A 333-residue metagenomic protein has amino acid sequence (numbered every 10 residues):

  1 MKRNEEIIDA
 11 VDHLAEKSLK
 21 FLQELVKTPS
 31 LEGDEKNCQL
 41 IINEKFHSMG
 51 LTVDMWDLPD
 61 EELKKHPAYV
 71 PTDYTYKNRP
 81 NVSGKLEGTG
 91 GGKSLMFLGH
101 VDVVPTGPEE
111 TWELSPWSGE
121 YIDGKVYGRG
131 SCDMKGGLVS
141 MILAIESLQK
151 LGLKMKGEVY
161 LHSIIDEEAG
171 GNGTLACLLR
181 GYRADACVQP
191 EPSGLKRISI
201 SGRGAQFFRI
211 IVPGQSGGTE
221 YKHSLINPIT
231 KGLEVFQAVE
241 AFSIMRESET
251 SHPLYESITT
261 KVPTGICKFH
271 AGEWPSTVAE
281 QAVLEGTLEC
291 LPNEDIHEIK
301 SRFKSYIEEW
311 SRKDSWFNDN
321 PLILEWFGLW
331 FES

Functional and structural regions predicted by a protein language model:
M1-E6, H13, S48, Y76 (+1 more regions): Metal-dependent amide/peptide-bond hydrolase catalytic core, centered on the "pita-bread" metallohydrolase fold
K2-V126, M155: Acidic/His- and Gly-rich active-site-bordering loop/insert found across diverse amide/peptide-bond hydrolases
G33, V53, G91-G92, V103-P105 (+4 more regions): Short, acidic Gly/Pro/Ser/Thr-rich loop/turn segments
A68-V70, G194-L195, H270-G272: Short structured motifs
D123-V126, S131-S243, Y255-V262: Fold-level recognition of mixed alpha/beta catalytic cores in primary-metabolism enzymes, strongest
